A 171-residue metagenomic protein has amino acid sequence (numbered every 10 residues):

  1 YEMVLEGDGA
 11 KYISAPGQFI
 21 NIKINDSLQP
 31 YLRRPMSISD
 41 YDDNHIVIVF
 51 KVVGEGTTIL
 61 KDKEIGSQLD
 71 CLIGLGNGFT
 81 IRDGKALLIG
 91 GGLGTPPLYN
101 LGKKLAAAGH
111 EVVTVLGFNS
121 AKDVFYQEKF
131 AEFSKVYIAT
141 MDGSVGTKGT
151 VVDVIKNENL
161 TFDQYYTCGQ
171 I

Functional and structural regions predicted by a protein language model:
Y1-I65: Ferredoxin-reductase
E55-I171: FNR/FR-type flavoprotein reductase catalytic core
